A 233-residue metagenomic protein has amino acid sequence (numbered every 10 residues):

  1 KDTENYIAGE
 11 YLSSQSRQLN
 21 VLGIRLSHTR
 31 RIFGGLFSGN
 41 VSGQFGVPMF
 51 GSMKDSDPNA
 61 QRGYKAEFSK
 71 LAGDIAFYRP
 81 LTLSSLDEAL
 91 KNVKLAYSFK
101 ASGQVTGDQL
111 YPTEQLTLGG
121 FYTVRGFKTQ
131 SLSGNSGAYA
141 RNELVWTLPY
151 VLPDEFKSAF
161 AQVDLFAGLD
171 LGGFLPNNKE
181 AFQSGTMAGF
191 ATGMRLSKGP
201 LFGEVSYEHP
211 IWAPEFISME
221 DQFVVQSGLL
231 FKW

Functional and structural regions predicted by a protein language model:
K1-E4, R30, G43-M49, R79 (+7 more regions): Transmembrane beta-strands of outer-membrane beta-barrel pores
K1-P112: Transmembrane beta-strand segments of outer-membrane beta-barrel domains in Gram-negative and organellar OMPs
Y11-N20, Q61-S69, K91, Q130-S136 (+2 more regions): Replace "Gram-negative outer membrane beta-barrel proteins" with "bacterial and organellar outer membrane beta-barrel
N20-L26, F45, S69-I75, Y97 (+4 more regions): Hydrophobic, lipid-facing positions within transmembrane beta-strands of outer-membrane proteins
I32-F37, T82-L86, Y150-L152, L196-V205: Repeated loop/turn-to-beta-strand initiation elements of outer-membrane beta-barrel proteins
I32-L36, N92-A96, G137, F160-Q162 (+2 more regions): Strand-connecting loop/turn motifs
F77-L86, N92-P176: Extracytoplasmic gating/loop element in the C-terminal half of outer-membrane beta-barrel translocons and assembly
L196, D221-W233: Outer-membrane beta-barrel "beta-signal"
